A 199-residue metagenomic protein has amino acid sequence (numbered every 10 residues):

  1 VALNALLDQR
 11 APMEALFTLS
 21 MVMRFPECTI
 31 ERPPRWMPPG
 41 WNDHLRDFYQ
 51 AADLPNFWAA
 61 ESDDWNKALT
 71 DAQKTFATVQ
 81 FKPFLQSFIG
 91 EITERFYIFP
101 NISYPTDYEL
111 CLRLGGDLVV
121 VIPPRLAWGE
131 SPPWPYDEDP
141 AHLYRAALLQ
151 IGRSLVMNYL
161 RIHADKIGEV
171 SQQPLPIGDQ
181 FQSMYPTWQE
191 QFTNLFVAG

Functional and structural regions predicted by a protein language model:
V1-E14, R24, N158-G199: Post-HExxH zinc-binding segment in Zn-dependent metallohydrolases
V1-T75: Non-catalytic architectural context of zinc metalloproteases
W41, A77, F81-F84, L143 (+1 more regions): Stable alpha-helical elements in mature extracytoplasmic
E61-I122: Auxiliary, metal-adjacent structural segments of Zn-dependent hydrolase domains
N66-T75, P133-W134, E138-H142, Q182-W188: Second-shell loop/turn segments in exported
F88-T93, I151, L155, Y159 (+1 more regions): Sec/Tat-exported extracytoplasmic proteins
G115-P135: Aromatic/basic-lined ligand-recognition segments that form π-stacking hydrophobic pockets flanked by Lys/Arg to engage
P140-D165: Active-site recognition of the HExxH zinc-binding catalytic motif
